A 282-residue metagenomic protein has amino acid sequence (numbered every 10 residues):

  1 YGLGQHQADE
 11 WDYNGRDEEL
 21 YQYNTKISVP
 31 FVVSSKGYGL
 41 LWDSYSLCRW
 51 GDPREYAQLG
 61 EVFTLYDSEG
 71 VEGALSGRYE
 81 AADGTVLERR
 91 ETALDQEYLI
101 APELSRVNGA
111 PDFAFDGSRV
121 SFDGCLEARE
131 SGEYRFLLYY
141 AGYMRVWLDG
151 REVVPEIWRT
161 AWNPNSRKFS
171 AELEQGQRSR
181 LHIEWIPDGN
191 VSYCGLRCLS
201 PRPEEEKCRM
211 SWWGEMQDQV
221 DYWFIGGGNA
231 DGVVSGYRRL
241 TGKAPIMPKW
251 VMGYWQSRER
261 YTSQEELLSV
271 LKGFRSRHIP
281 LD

Functional and structural regions predicted by a protein language model:
Y1-G70, L137, N163-P248, R258-E259 (+1 more regions): Catalytic and substrate-binding clefts that recognize carbohydrates or anionic sugar/phosphate headgroups
H6, G84-T85, G242, E266: Short linear sequence elements within intrinsically disordered, low-complexity coil regions
G39, C48-W50, V86-L87, V146 (+1 more regions): Short, surface-exposed beta-strand/loop "edge" segments at domain boundaries and coil↔beta transitions
Q58-E215: Acidic/polar, compositionally biased interaction segments
S121-D123, Q219-D221, V251-G253: Short, solvent-exposed beta-strand edge segments and adjacent coil->beta transition regions
V153-P164, K243-D282: Aromatic-lined carbohydrate-binding/catalytic grooves of carbohydrate-active enzymes
